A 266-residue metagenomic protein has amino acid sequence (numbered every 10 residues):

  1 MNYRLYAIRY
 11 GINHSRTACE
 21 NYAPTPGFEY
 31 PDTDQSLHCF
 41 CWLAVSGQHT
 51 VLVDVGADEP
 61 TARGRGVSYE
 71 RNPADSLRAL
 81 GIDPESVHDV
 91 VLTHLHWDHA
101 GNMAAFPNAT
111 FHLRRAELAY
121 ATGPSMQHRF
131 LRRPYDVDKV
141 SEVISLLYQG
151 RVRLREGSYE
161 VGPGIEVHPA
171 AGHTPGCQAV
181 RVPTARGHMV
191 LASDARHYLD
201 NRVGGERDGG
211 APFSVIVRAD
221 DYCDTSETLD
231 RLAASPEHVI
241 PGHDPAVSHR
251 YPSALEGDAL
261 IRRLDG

Functional and structural regions predicted by a protein language model:
M1-T50, A57-E59, A233-S235, R263-G266: Zn-dependent metallo-beta-lactamase
Y3-T17, L113-Y120, R186-V203: Short, solvent-exposed beta-strand-terminating loops
L5-A7, W42-V45, E156-A185: Core dinuclear metal-dependent hydrolase active-site scaffold
Y6-I8, V91, H112, R153-R155 (+3 more regions): Hydrophobic/aromatic beta-strand patches that form the interior of the parallel beta-sheet core in alpha/beta enzyme
Y10-G11, V55-D58, L95, A116-E117 (+3 more regions): Active-site metal-binding loops of divalent metal-dependent hydrolases
V67, R71, A185-G266: Cap/insert and terminal regions of metallo-dependent hydrolase folds
V67-L113: Active-site metal-binding motif and surrounding structural segment of the metallo-beta-lactamase
R71-I82, S86, A116-P169, V217-E237 (+1 more regions): Metallo-beta-lactamase
